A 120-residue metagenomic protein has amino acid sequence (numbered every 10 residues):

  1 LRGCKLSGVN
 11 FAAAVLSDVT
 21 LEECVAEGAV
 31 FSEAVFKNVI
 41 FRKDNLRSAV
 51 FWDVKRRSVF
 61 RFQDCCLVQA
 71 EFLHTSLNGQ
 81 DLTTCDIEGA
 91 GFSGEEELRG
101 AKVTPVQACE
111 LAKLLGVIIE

Functional and structural regions predicted by a protein language model:
L1-E120: Tandem repeat scaffolds
